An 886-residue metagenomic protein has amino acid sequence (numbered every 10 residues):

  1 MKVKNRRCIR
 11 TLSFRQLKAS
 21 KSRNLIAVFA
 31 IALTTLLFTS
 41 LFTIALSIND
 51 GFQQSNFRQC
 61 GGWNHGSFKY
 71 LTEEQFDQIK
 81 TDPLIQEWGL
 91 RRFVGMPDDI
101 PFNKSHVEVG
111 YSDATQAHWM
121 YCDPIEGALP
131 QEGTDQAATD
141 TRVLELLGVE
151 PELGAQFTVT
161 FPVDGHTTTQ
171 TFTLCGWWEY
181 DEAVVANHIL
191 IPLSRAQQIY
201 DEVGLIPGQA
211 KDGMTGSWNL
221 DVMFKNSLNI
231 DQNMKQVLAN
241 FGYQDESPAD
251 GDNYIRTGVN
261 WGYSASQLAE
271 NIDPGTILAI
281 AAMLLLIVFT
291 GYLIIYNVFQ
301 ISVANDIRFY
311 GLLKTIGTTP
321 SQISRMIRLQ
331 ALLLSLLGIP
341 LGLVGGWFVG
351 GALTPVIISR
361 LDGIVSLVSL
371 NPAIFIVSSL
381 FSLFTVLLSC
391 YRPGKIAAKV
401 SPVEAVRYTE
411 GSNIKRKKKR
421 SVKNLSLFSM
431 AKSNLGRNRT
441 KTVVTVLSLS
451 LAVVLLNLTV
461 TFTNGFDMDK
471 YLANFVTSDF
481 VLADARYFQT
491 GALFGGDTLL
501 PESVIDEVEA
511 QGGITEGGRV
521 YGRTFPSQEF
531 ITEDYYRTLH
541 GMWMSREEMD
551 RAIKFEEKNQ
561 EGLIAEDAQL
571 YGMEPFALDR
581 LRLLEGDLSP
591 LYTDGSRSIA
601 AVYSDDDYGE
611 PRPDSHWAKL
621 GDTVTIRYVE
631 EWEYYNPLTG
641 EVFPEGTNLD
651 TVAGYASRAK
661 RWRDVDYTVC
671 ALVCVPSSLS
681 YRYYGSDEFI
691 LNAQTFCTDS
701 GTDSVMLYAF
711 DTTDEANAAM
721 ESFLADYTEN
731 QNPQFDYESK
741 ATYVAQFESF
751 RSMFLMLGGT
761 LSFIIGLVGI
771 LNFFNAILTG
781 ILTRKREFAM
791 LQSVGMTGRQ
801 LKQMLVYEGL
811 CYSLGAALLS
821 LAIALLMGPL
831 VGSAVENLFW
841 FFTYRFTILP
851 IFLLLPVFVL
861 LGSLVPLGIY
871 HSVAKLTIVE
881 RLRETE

Functional and structural regions predicted by a protein language model:
M1-I26, I301-Q322, V349-S379, F384-L456 (+5 more regions): Feature of multi-pass inner-membrane transport and sensor proteins that recognizes transmembrane helices together
R23-L46, A282, F289: Hydrophobic alpha-helical transmembrane signal-anchor segments
T34-T35, L285-Y292, P340, F384-T385 (+3 more regions): Hydrophobic transmembrane alpha-helices
I44, E270-I287, A373, E748-I765: N-terminal membrane-entry
L46-Q267, N464, Y471-G758: Basic-flanked hydrophobic alpha-helices used for secretion and membrane insertion
I48, I272, I339, L343-V377 (+3 more regions): Short helix-loop junctions at transmembrane helix boundaries
T290-L334, G769-S813: Interfacial "coupling" helices/loops that link adjacent transmembrane helices in transporter permeases
I327-V344, I414-K419, L805-L819: Selective transmembrane-helix segments that form parts of the transport pathway or gating/packing helices in multipass
